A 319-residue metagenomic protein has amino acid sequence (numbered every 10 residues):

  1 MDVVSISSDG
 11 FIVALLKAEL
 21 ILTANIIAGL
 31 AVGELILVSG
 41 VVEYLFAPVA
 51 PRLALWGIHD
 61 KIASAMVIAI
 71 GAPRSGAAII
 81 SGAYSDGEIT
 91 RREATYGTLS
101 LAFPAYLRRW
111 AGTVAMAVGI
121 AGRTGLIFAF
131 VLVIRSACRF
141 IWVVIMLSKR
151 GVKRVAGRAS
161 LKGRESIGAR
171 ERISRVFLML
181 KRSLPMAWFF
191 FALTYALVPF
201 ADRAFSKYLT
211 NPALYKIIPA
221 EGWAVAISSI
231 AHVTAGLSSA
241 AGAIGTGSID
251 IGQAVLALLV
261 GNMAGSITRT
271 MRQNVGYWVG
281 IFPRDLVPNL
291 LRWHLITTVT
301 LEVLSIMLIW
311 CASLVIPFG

Functional and structural regions predicted by a protein language model:
M1-G10, A47, S148-R182: Intrinsically disordered, low-complexity non-transmembrane regions of multi-pass membrane transporters
D2-Y44: N-terminal signal-anchor module of multipass membrane proteins
I12-L20, G122-V131, K181, G247-S248 (+1 more regions): Interfacial loop-to-helix junctions that mark the boundaries of transmembrane helices in multi-pass membrane
I21, N25, G29, G33 (+10 more regions): Alpha-helical transmembrane segments of multipass membrane proteins
A31-A54, F177-I249: Transmembrane helical segments that form the transport core of multi-pass membrane transport proteins
W56, I62, V67-L99, T113-L126 (+1 more regions): Membrane-interfacial helix-loop connectors
E88-L147, A254-A257, G276-L308: Membrane-core helix-loop-helix motifs of multi-pass transport proteins
R203, S305-G319: Juxtamembrane boundary at the C-terminal end of a transmembrane helix
